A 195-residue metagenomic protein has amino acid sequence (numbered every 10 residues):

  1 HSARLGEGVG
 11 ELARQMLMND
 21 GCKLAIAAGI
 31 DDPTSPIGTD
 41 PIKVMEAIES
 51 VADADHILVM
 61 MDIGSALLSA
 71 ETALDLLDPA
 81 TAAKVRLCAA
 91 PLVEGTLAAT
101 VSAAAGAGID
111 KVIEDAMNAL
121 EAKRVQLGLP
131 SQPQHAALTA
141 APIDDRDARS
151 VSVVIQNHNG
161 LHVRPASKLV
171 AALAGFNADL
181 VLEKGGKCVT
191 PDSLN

Functional and structural regions predicted by a protein language model:
H1-K187, S193-N195: N-terminal loops that bind phosphate or other acidic moieties and the adjacent beta-alpha structural core
